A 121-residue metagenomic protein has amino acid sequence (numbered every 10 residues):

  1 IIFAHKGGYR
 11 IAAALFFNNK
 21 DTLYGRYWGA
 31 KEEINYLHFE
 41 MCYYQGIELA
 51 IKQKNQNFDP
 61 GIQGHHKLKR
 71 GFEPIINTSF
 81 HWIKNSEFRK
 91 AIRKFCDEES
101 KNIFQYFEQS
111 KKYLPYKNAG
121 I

Functional and structural regions predicted by a protein language model:
I1-N35, D97, K111-I121: A conserved beta-strand-loop-helix scaffold within acyl/acetyltransferase catalytic domains
H5, A14-L15, L37-C42, P60 (+3 more regions): Generic ordered-secondary-structure signal
T22-I83: Acyl-donor binding region in acyl/amide transferases
N57, I62-I121: Terminal substrate-recognition subdomain of acyl/acetyltransferases
